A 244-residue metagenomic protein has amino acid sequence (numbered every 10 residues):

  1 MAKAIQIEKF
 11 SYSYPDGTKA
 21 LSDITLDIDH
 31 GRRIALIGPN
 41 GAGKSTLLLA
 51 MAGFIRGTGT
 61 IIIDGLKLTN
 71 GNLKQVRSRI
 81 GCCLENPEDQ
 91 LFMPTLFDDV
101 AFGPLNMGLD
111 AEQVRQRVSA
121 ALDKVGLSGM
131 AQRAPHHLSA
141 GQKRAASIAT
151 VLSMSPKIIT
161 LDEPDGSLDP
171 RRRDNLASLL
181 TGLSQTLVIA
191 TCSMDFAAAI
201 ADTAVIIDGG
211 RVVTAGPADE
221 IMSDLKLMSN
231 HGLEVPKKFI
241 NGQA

Functional and structural regions predicted by a protein language model:
I37-P39: The feature captures the beta-strand-to-loop junction immediately N-terminal to the Walker
A52: Helix-to-loop junction immediately C-terminal to a conserved catalytic motif
G59-L68, V76: Conserved ABC transporter NBD signature motif
E112-M130: Conserved ABC ATPase "signature" region
A134-L138, Q142: Conserved ABC ATPase signature
T191-C192: H-loop/switch region of ABC-family ATPase nucleotide-binding domains
R211-E234: Conserved beta-strand-loop-alpha-helix hinge in the C-terminal portion of ABC ATPase nucleotide-binding domains
